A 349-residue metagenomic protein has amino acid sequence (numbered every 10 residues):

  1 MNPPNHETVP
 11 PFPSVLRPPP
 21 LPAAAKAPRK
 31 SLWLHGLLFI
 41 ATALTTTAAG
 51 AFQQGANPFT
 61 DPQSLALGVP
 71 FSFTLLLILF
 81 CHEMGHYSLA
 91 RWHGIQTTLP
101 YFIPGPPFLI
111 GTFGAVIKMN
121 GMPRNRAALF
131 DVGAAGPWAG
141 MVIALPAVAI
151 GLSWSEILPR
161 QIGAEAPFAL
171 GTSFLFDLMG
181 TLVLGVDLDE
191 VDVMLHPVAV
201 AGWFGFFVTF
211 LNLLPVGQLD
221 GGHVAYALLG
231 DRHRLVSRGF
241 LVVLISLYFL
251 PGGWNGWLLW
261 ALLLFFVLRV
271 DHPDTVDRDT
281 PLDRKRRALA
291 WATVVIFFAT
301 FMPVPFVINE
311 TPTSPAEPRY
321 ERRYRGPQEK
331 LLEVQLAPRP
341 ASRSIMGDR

Functional and structural regions predicted by a protein language model:
M1-R349: Hydrophobic transmembrane alpha-helices and their immediate loop junctions in multi-pass integral membrane proteins
